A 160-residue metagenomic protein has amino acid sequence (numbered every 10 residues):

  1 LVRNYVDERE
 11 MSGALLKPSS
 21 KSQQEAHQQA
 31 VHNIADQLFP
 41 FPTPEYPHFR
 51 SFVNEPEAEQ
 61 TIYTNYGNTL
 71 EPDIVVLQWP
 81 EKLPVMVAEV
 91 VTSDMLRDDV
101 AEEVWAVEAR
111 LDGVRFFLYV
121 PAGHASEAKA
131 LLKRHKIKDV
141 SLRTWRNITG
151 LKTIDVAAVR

Functional and structural regions predicted by a protein language model:
N4-D7, S12-Q29, D36, P40-M86 (+1 more regions): Active-site metal-binding core of divalent-cation-utilizing nuclease and nuclease-like domains
A26-A35, R97-V104: Well-ordered, non-membrane alpha-helical segments in soluble/globular domains
A30-T43, E108-D112, L132-H135: Hydrophobic, Leu/Ile/Phe/Ala-enriched alpha-helical segments that form helix-helix packing faces
P72-V107, F116: Conserved catalytic cores of phosphodiester-cleaving nucleases, focusing on short active-site segments
R110-N147: Nucleic-acid nuclease catalytic cores
N147-R160: C-terminal helix of von Willebrand factor
